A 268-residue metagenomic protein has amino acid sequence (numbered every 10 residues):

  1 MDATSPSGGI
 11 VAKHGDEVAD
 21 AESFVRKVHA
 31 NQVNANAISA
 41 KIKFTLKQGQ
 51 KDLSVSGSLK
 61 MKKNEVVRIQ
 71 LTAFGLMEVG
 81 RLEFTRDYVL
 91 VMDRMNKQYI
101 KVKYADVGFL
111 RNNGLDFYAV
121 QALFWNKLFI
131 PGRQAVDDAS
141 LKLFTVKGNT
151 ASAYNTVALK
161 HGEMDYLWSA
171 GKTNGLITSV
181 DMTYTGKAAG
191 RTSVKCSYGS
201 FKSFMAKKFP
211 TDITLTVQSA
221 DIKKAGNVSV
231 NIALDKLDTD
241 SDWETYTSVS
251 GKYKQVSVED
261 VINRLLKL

Functional and structural regions predicted by a protein language model:
M1-K51, V258-L268: N-terminal leader/targeting segments and the immediate start of mature chains
A30-I38, G49-L53, K60-E65, S203-F209: Edge/loop elements at the starts and ends of beta-strands within beta-rich repeat scaffolds
A35-I42, S54-S56, L71, L82-R86 (+3 more regions): Extended beta-sheet lipid-handling architectures
K43-T45, S54-S58, M77-V79, K127-L128 (+1 more regions): Low-complexity, intrinsically disordered segments exposed to solvent
T45-K47, F74-L76, N96, K187 (+2 more regions): Hydrophobic lipid-interacting interfaces of membrane-associated proteins
V66-Y118, A122: An acidic-aromatic
L110-F144: C-terminal low-complexity, charged extensions that often adopt amphipathic alpha-helices
V136-K252: Gly/Pro-enriched, hydrophobic low-complexity segments that function as extracytoplasmic propeptides/linkers
